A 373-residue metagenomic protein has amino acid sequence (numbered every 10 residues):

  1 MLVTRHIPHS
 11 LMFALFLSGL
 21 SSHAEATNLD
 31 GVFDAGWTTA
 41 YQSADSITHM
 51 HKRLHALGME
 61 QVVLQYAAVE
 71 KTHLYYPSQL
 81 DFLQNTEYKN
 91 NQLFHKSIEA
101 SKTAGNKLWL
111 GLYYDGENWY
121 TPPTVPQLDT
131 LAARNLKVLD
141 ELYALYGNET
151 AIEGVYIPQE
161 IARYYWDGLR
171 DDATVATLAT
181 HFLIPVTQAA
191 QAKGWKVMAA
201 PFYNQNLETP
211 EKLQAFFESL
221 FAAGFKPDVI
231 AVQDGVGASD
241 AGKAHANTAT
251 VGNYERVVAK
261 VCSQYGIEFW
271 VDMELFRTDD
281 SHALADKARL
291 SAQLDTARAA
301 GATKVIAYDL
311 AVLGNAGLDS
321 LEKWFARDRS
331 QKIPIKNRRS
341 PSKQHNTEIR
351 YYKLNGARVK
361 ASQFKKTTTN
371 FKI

Functional and structural regions predicted by a protein language model:
A40-H55, N135-A144, T209-F221, A285-T296: Short, acidic/polar
D45-K71, L220-A231, A297-V305: Catalytic domains of carbohydrate-active enzymes, especially glycoside hydrolases
I47-E117, D171-A199, A246-N253, V257: Aromatic-lined substrate-binding rim segments of carbohydrate-active enzymes
K89-T103, T124-G154, F217-G224, T296-A297: An active-site-proximal structural segment forming one wall of the substrate-binding cleft that immediately precedes
W109-T121, D129, E153-E160, L183-L213 (+2 more regions): Aromatic-lined carbohydrate-recognition surfaces of secreted/lumenal glycan-active proteins
Y113-E117, V138-D172, V229, I306: Active-site groove signature of glycoside hydrolases
E153, P227-A244, V257, Q264-S330: Substrate-binding cleft of secreted/luminal carbohydrate-active enzymes
K332-I373: C-terminal outer-membrane/trafficking sorting elements
